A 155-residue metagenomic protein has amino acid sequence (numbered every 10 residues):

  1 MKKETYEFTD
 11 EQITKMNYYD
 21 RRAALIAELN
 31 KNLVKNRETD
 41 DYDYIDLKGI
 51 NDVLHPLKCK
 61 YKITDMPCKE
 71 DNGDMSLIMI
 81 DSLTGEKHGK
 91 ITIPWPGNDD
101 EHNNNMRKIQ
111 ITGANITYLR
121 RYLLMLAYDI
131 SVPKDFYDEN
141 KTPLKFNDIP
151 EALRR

Functional and structural regions predicted by a protein language model:
K2-R155: Polyanion-binding surfaces on beta-sheet-dominated domains and ring/shell assemblies
